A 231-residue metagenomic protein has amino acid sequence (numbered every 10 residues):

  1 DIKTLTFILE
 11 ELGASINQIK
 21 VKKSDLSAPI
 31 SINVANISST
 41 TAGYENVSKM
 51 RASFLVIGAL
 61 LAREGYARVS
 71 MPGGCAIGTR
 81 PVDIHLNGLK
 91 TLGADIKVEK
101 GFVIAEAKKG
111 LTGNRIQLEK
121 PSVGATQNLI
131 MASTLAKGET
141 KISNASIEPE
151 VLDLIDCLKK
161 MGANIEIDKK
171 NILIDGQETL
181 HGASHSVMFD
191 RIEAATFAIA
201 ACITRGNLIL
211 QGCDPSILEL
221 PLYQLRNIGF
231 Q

Functional and structural regions predicted by a protein language model:
D1-Q231: Short, structured segments at the rim of ligand-binding sites
